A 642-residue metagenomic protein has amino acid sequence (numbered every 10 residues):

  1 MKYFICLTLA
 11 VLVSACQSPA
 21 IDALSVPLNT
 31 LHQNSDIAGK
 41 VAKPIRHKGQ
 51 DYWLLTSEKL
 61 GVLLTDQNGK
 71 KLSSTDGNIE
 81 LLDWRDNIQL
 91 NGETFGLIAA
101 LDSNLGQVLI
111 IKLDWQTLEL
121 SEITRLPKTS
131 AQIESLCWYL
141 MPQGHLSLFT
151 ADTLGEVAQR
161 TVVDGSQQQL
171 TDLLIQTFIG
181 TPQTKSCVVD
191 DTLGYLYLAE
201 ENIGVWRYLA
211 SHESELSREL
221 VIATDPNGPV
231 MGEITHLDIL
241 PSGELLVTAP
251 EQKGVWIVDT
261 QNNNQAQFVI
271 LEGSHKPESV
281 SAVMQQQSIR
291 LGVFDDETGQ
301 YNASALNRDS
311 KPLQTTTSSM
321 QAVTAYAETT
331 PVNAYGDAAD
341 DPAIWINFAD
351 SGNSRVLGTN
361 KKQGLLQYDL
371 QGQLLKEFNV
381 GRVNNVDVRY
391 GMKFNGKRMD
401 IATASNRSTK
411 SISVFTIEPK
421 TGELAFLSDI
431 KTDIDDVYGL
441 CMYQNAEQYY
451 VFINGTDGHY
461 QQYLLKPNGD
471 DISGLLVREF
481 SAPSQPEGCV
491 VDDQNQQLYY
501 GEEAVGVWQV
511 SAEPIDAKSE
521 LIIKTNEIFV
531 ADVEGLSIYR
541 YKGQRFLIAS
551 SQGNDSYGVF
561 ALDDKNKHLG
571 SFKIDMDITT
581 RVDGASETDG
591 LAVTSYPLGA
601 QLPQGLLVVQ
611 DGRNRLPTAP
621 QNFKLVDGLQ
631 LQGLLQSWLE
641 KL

Functional and structural regions predicted by a protein language model:
M1-L7: Sec-dependent signal peptide recognition, specifically the positively charged N-region followed immediately by
V13-A15: C-terminal motif of bacterial Sec signal peptides marking the signal peptidase cleavage site
Q17-L642: Sequence/structural signature of beta-propeller domains
